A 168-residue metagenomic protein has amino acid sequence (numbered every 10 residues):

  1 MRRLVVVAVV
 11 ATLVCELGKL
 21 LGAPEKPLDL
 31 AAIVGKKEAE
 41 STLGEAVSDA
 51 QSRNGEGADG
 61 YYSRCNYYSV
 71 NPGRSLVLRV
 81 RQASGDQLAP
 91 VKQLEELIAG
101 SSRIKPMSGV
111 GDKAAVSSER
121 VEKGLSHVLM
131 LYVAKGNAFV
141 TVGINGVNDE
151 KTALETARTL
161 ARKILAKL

Functional and structural regions predicted by a protein language model:
M1-L4: Positively charged n-region of N-terminal signal peptides that target proteins for export
V7-K19: Bacterial N-terminal signal peptides
V10, A32, S84-Q87: Intrinsic-disorder-associated interaction segments
G18, R64-C65, V70-N71, K135 (+1 more regions): Generic signature of intrinsically disordered, low-complexity segments enriched in small/polar residues
L21-K26, A31-A32, E40, S102-L168: A short, solvent-exposed beta-edge/loop patch
K37: Active-site phosphate/pyrophosphate- and oxyanion-stabilizing loops and adjacent acidic/basic residues in soluble
S41-S126: Short, solvent-exposed recognition patches
